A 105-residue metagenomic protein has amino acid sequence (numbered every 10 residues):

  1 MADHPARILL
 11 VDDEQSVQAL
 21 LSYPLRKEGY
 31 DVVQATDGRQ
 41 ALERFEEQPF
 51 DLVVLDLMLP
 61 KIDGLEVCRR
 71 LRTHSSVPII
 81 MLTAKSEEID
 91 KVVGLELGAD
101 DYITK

Functional and structural regions predicted by a protein language model:
M1-K105: N-terminal/domain-start alpha-helical segments
